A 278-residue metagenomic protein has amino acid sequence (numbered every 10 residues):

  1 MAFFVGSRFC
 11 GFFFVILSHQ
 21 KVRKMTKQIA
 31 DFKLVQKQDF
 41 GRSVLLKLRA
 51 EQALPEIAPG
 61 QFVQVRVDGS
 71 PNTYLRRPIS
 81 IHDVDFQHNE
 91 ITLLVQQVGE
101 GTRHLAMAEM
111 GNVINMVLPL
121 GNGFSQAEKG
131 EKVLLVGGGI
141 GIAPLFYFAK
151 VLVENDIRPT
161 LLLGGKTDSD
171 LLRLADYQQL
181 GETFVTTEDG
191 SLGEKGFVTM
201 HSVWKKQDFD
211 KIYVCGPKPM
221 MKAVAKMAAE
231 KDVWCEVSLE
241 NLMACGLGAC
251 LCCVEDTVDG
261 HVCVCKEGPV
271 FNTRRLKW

Functional and structural regions predicted by a protein language model:
A2-V5, V15, V22: Acidic, Ala/Val/Gly-enriched low-complexity intrinsically disordered segments
T26-M110: Ferredoxin-reductase
S70-I79, G121-E128, C265: Short, Lys/Arg- and Gly-enriched loop/turn segments at beta-strand edges
E100-E240: FNR/FR-type flavoprotein reductase catalytic core
E240-P269: Local cysteine-cluster metal-coordination motifs and their immediate loop/turn environment, predominantly Fe-S cluster
